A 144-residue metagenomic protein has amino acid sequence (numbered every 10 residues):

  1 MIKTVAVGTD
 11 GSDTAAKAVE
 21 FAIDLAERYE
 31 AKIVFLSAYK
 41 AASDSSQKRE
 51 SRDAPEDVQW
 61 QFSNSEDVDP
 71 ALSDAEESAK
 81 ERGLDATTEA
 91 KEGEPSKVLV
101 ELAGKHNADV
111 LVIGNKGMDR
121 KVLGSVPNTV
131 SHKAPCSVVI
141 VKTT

Functional and structural regions predicted by a protein language model:
K3-P55: Small/aliphatic-rich secondary-structure junction motif
A31-K32, L84, A108, C136: Short glycine/serine/threonine/alanine-rich loop segments
V34, T87, V139: Conserved beta-strand positions in the Rossmann-like core of class I SAM-dependent methyltransferases
S37, N115-K116, K142-T143: Short secondary-structure boundary segments
S51, D74-L111: Structural beta-alpha unit
A54-P70: A short acidic, glycine-rich active-site loop that binds or catalyzes chemistry on phosphate/adenosine moieties
V110-H132: Glycine-rich, Arg-bearing micro-motifs that act as flexible, cationic patches
